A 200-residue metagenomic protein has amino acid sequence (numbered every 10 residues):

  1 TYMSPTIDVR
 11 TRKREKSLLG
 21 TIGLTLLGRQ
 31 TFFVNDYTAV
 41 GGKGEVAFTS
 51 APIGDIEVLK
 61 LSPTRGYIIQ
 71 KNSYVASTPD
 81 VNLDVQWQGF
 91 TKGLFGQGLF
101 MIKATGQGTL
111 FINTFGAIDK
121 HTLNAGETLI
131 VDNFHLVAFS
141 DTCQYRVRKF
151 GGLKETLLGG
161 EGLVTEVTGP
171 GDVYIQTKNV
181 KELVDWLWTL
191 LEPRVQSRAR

Functional and structural regions predicted by a protein language model:
T1-R200: Composition-driven recognition of glycine/serine/threonine/acidic- and proline-rich low-complexity segments and repeats
